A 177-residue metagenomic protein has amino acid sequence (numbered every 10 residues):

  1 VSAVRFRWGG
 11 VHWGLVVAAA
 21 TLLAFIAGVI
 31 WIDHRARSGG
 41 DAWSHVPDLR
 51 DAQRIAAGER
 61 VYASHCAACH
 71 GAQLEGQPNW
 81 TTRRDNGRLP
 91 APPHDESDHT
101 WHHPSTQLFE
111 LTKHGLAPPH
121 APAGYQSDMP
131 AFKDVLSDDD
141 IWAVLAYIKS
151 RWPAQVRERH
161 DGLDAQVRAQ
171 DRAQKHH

Functional and structural regions predicted by a protein language model:
V4-L22: N-terminal Sec-pathway targeting helices
H34-V61, H160, V167, H177: Electrostatic cytochrome c docking/interface patches
R50-Q77, T81-N86, F109: Sequence/structural segment immediately N-terminal to covalent heme-attachment motifs in c-type and related
Y62-Q73, P90, D98, D128 (+1 more regions): Short pre-active-site segment immediately N-terminal to redox-active cysteine/selenocysteine motifs in thiol-based
C69-G76, D98, K113, A131-D134 (+1 more regions): Detector for the c-type heme attachment site
L89-F109, A131-I141: Electron-transfer interface patches adjacent to heme c in soluble/periplasmic c-type cytochromes and di-/multiheme
H114-P118: Glycine-rich, acidic and aromatic/proline-enriched surface loops and short helix-turn segments that act as binding
P119-H177: Flexible coil segments in periplasmic/lumen-exposed cytochrome c-class electron-transfer proteins
